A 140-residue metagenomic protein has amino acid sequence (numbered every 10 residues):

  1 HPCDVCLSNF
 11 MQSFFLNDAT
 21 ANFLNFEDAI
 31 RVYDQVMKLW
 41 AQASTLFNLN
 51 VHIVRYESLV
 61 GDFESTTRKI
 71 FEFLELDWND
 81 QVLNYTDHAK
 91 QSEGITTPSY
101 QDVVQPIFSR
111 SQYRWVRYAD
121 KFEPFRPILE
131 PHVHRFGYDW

Functional and structural regions predicted by a protein language model:
H1: Active-site glycine-centered loops adjacent to acidic/histidine catalytic or metal-binding residues that shape
C6-I53, V60-W140: PAPS-dependent sulfotransferases, especially Golgi type II membrane carbohydrate sulfotransferases
